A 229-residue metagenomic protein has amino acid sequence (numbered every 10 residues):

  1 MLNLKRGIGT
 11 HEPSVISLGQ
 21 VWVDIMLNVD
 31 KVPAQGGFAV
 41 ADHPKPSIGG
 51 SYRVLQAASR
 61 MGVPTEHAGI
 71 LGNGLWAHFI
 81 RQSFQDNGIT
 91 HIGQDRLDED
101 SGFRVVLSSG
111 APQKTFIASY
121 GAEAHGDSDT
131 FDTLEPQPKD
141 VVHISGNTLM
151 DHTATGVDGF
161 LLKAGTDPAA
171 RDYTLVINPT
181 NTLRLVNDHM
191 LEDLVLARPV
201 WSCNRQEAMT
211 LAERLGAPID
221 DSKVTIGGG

Functional and structural regions predicted by a protein language model:
M1-I70, L75-F79: Glycine-rich phosphate/adenosyl-contacting loop at the front of the ribokinase-like
L2-V21, Q82-R96, S108-G229: Ribokinase/PfkB-type carbohydrate-kinase core domain
E99-G102: Short acidic/glycine-enriched loop/turn segments that link adjacent beta-strands
